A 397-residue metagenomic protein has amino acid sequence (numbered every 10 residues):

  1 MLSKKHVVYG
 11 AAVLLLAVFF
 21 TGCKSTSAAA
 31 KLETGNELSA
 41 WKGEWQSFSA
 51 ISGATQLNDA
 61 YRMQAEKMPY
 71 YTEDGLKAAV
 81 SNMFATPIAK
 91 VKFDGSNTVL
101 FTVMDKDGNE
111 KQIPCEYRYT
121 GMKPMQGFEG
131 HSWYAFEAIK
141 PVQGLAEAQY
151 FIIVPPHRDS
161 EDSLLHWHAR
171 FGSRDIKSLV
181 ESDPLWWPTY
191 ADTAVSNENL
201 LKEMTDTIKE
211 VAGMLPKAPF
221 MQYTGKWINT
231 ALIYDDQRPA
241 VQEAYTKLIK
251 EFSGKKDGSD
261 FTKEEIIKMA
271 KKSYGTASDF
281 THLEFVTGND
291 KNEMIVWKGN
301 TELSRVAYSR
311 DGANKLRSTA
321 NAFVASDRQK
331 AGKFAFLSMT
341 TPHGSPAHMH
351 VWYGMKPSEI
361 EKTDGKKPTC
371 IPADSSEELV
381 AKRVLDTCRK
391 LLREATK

Functional and structural regions predicted by a protein language model:
M1-G10: Bacterial N-terminal signal peptides that target proteins for export
G10-A12, T34, K356: Terminal low-complexity, poorly structured segments
L15-L16: Residue-level signal for mature regions of secreted extracellular proteins and peptides
F19-G22: C-terminal motif of bacterial Sec signal peptides marking the signal peptidase cleavage site
K24-T26: Bacterial signal peptide processing site
A28-Q46, V211-I228: N-terminal helix-cap/turn-to-beta initiation motif at the start of protein domains
Q46-N97, P141-V154, I228-D290, K330-H343: Short, solvent-exposed loop/hinge segments that bridge or flank secondary-structure elements
I88, D94-G213, I233, G275-K397: Calycin-type beta-barrel ligand-binding domains and close structural analogs
